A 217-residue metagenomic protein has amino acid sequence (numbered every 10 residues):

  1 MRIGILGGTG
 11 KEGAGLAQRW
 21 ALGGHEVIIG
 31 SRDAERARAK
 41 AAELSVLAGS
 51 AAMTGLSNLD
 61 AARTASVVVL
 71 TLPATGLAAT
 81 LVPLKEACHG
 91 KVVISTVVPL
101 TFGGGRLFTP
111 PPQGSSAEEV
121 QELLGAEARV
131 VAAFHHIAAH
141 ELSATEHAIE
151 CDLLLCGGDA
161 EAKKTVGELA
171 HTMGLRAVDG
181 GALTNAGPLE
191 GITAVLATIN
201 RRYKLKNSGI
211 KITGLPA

Functional and structural regions predicted by a protein language model:
M1-E43: NAD(P)+-binding Rossmann beta1-loop-alpha1 motif at the extreme N-terminus of oxidoreductases
A42, V82, E118, E122: Active-site phosphate/pyrophosphate- and oxyanion-stabilizing loops and adjacent acidic/basic residues in soluble
A48-V92, P99-G104: Rossmann-like NAD(P)-binding element
G55, R129-A133, V178-G180: General beta-strand structural signal in soluble alpha/beta enzymes
P73-G76, H136-I137, D159-E161: Short beta->alpha connector loops
V97-H140, A144-T145: Rossmann-fold NAD(P)-binding glycine/threonine-rich loop
C151-A217: Active-site-lining helix/loop region of Rossmann-like oxidoreductase modules
